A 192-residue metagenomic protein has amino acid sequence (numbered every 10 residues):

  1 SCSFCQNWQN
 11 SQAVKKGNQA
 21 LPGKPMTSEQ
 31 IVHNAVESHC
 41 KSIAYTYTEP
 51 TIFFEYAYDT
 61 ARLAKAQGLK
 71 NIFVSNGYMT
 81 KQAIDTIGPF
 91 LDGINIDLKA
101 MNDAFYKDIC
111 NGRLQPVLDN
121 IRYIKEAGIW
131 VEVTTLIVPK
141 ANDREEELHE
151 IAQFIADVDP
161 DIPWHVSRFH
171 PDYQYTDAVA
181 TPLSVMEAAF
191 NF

Functional and structural regions predicted by a protein language model:
S1-L21: Canonical Radical SAM [4Fe-4S] cluster-binding loop centered on the CxxxCxxC motif and its immediate flanking residues
G23-S184: Conserved AdoMet/S-adenosylmethionine-binding subsite of the radical SAM
M186-F192: Short, intrinsically disordered, charge-balanced linker/junction segments flanking boundaries in proteins
